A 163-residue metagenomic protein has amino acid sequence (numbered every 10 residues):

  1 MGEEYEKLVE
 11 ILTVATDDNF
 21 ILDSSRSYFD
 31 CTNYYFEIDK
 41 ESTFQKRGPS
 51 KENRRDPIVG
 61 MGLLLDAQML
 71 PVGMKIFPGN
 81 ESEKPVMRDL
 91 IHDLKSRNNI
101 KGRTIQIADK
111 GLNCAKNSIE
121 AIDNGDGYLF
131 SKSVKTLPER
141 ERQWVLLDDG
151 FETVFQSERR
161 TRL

Functional and structural regions predicted by a protein language model:
M1-L163: Anion-binding and metal-coordination hotspots
